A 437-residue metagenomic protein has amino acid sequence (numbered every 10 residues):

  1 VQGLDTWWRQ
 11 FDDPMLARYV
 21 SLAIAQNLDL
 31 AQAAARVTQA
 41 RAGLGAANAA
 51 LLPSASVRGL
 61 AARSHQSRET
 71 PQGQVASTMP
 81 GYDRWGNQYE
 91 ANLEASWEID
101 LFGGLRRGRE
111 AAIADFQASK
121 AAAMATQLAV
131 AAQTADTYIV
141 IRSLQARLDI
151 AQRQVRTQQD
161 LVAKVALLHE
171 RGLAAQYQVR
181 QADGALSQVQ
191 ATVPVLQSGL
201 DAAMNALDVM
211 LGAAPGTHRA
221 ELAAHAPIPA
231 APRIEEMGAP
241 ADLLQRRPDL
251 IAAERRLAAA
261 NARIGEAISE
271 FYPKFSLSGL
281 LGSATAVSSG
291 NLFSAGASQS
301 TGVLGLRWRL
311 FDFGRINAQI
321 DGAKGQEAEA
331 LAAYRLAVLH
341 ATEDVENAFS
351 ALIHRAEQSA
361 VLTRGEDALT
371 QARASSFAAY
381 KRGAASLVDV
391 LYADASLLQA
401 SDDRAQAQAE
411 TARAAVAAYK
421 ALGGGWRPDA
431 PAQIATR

Functional and structural regions predicted by a protein language model:
T6, P14-L22, Q26, A31-A34 (+6 more regions): Small/polar-residue-enriched beta-strand and adjacent coil segments characteristic of outer-membrane beta-barrel
V37-Q39, L44, A61, R109 (+25 more regions): Heptad-repeat amphipathic alpha-helical coiled-coil interaction surface used for oligomerization/assembly
L105, A121-A239, A351, R355 (+5 more regions): Periplasmic alpha-helical coiled-coil/stalk elements that build and connect Gram-negative outer-membrane
G172-A175, A341-A348, G383-L387: Alpha-helical heptad-repeat coiled-coil segments that mediate oligomerization/polymerization in large
P215, P229-A231, R382, D403-R437: Acidic, low-complexity, intrinsically disordered peripheral segments
L243, L277, L306, A323 (+12 more regions): Hydrophobic, well-ordered secondary-structure elements that form the walls of internal hydrophobic environments
S386-L398, D429-A435: Short histidine
